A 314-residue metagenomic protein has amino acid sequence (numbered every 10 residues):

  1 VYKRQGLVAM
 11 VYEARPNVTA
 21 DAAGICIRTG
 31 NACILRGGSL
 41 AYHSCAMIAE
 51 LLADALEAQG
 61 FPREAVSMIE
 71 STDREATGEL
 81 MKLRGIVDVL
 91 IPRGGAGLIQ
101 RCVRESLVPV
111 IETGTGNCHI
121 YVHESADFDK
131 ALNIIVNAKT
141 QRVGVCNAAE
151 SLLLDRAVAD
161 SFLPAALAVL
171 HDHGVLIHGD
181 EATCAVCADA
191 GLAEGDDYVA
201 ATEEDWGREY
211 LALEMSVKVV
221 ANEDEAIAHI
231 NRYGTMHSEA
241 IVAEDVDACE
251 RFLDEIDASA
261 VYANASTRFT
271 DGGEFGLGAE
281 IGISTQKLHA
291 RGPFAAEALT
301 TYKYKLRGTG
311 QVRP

Functional and structural regions predicted by a protein language model:
V1-Y2: Short, small-residue-biased leader/transition segments that mark boundaries at the very start of proteins
G6, D88, E150, S259: Conserved acidic residues
V8, G30, L90, D155 (+2 more regions): Residue-level signal for inorganic ion chemistry
E13-R15, D21-A32, L51, A58 (+2 more regions): ALDH superfamily catalytic-core signature
L35, S67-E70, I91-G94, V110-T113 (+5 more regions): General beta-strand structural signal in soluble alpha/beta enzymes
S39-T113, C118-L132: Phosphate/pyrophosphate-binding betaalpha-module
L152-L154, A212-A221, M236-I241: Short, well-ordered beta-strand elements within core beta-sheets of diverse protein domains
A165, E223-R313: C-terminal core of ALDH-fold dehydrogenases
